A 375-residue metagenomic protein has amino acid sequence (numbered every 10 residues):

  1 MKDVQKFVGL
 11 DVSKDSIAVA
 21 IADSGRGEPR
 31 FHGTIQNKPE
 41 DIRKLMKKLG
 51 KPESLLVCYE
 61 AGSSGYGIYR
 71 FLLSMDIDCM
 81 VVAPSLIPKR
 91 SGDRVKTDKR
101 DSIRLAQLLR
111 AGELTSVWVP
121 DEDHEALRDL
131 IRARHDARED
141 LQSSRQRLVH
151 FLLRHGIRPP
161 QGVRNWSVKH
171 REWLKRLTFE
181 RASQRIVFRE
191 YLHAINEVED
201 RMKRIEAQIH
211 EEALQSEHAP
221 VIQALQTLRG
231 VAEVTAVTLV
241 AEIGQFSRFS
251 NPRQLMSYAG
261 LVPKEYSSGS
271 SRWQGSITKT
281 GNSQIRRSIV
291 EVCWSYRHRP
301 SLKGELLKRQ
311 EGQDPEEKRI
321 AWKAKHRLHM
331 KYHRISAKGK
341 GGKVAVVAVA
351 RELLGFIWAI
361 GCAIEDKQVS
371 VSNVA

Functional and structural regions predicted by a protein language model:
K2-D23, L105: Gly/Thr-rich phosphate-binding beta-strand-loop-beta motif of the actin/hexokinase/Hsp70
D15-E40: Short glycine-rich, Thr/Ser-proximal phosphate-binding strand/loop in the N-terminal lobe of ATP-dependent enzymes
G33, R90, T97, Q223-T227 (+3 more regions): Phosphate-backbone recognition surface of nucleic-acid-processing proteins
P39-L56: Short, basic/hydrophobic alpha-helical segments
M80-R132, D136, H170-K175, S271-G281: Short alpha-helix plus adjacent loop in nuclease-associated cores
R132-A224, D314: Glycine-rich, often acidic, oxyanion-interacting loops/wings at catalytic, nucleic-acid, or phospho-protein interfaces
H326, M330-A375: Basic, amphipathic alpha-helical segments enriched in Lys/Arg and hydrophobic/aromatic residues
